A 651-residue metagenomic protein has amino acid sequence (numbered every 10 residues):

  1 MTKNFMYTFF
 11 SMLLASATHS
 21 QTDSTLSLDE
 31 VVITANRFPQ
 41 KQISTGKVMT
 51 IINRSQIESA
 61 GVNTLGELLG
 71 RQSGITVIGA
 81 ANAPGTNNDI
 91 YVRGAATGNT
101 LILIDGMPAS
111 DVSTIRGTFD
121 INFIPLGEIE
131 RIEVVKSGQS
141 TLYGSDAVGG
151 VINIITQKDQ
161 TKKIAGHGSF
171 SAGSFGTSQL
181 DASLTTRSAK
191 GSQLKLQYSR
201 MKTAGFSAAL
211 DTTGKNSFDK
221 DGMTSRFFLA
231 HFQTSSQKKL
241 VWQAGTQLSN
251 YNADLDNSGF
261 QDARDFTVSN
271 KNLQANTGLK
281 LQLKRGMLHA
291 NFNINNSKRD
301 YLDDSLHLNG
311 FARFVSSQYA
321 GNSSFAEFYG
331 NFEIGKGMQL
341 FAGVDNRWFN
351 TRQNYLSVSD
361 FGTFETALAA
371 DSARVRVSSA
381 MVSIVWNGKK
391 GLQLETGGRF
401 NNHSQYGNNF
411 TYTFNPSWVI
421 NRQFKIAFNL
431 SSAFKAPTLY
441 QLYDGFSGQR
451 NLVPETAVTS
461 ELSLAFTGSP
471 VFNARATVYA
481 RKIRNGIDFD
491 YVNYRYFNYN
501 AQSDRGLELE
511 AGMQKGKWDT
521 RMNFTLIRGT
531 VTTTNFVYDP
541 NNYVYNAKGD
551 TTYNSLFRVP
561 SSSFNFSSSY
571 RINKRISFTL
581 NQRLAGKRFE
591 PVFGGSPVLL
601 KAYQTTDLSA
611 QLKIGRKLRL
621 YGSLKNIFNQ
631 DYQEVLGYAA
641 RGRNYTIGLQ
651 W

Functional and structural regions predicted by a protein language model:
L65-L68, N88-Y91, L103, F119-I124 (+3 more regions): N-terminal periplasmic accessory domains that precede and gate Gram-negative outer-membrane beta-barrel machines
G66, G70-P108: Extracytoplasmic beta-strand/coil segments of soluble accessory domains associated with Gram-negative outer-membrane
P108-K136: Short acidic/polar hinge/loop motifs at secondary-structure boundaries that mediate gating or recognition
N153, R187-V268: Periplasmic-side early beta-strands and strand-to-turn transitions of outer-membrane beta-barrels
T185, T234, F428, T552-W651: Conserved C-terminal beta-signal and adjacent last beta-strands/turns of outer-membrane beta-barrel proteins
N252, K298-D300, S357, S404-F410 (+6 more regions): Surface-exposed extracellular loop regions of Gram-negative outer-membrane beta-barrel proteins, predominantly
Q261-G278, Q282, Y319-G321, A373-V375 (+4 more regions): Outer-membrane beta-barrel signature, preferentially recognizing the C-terminal barrel domain of Gram-negative
N387-K390, A480-K482, Y499-F593, K617 (+1 more regions): Gram-negative outer-membrane beta-barrel transporters
